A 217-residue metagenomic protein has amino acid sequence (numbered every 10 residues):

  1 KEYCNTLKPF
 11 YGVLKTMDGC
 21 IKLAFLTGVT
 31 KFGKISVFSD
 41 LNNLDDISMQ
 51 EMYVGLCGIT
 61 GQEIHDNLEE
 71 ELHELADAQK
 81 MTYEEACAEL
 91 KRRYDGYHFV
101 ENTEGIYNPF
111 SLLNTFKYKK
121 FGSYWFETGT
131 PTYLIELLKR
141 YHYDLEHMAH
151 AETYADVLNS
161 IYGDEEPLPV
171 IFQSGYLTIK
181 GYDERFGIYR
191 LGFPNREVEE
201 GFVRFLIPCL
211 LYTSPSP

Functional and structural regions predicted by a protein language model:
E2, S36-E51, F116-S123, F186-I188 (+1 more regions): Short secondary-structure boundary/capping segments
E2-I21: Substrate-engagement module of ASCE P-loop NTPases
K22-V29: Structural recognition of the conserved hydrophobic beta-strand(s) that form the central parallel beta-sheet of P-loop
T30-K34, T178: Conserved nucleotide-binding/hydrolysis micro-motifs of P-loop NTPases
G33-S39, I47-N114: Amphipathic alpha-helical segments of the small helical/lid subdomains adjacent to P-loop NTPase cores
D144-Y162, P167: Conserved helicase/translocase motor-coupling segment
G181-L206: Accessory beta->alpha helical hairpin/"wing" motif in late/C-terminal subdomains of nucleic-acid enzymes
Y212-P217: Conserved small/polar residues in nucleotide/adenosyl-binding loops
